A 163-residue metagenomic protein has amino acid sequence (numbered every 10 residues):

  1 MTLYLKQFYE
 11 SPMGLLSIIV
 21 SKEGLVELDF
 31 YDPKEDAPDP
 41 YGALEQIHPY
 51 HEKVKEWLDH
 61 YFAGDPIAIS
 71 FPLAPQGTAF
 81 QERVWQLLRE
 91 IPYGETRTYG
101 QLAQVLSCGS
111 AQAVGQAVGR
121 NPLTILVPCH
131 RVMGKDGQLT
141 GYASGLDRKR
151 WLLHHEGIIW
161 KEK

Functional and structural regions predicted by a protein language model:
M1-G109, H155, I159-K163: Basic nucleic-acid-binding alpha-helical/helix-turn surface characteristic of O6-alkylguanine DNA
A113-V114: Helix-turn-helix DNA-binding helix
V118, L126: Major-groove DNA-recognition helix of helix-turn-helix-type DNA-binding domains
C129-H130, L152: Hydrophobic alpha-helical packing residues
R131-K135: Short, basic, alpha-helical segments at the C-terminal edge of helix-turn-helix-like DNA-binding modules
D136-K163: …primarily DNA-binding HTH/wHTH and HhH modules…
